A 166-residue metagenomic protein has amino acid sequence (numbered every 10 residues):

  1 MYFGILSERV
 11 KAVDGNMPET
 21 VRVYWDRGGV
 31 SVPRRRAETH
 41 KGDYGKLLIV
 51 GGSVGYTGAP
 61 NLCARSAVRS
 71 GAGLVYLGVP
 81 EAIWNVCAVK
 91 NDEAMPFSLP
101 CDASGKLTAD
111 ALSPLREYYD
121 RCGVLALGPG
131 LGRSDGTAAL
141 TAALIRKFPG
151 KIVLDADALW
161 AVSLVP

Functional and structural regions predicted by a protein language model:
M1-A156, W160-P166: Small-residue (G/A/S/T)-rich helix-start motifs and N-terminal tracts that mark the onset
